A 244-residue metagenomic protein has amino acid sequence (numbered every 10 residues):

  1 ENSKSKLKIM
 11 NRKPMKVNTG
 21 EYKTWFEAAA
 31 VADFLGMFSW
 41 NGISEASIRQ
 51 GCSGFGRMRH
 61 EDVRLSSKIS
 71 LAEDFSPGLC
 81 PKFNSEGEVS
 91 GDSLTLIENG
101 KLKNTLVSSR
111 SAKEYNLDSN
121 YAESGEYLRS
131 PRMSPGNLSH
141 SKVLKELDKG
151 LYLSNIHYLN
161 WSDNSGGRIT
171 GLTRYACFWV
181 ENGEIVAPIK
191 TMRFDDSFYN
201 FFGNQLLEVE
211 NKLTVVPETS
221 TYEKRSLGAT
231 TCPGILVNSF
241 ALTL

Functional and structural regions predicted by a protein language model:
E1-I43, E210-V216: Internal alpha/beta scaffold segment
V17, M58-L244: Dual-mode signal for accessory low-complexity, basic/Gly-rich regions
T24, A28, M37-F38, G54-R59 (+1 more regions): Aspartyl protease catalytic domain
A32-D33, N41, E45-S47, S90 (+2 more regions): Residue-level detector of solvent-exposed, low-hydrophobicity positions
S44-S66: Amphipathic alpha-helical
